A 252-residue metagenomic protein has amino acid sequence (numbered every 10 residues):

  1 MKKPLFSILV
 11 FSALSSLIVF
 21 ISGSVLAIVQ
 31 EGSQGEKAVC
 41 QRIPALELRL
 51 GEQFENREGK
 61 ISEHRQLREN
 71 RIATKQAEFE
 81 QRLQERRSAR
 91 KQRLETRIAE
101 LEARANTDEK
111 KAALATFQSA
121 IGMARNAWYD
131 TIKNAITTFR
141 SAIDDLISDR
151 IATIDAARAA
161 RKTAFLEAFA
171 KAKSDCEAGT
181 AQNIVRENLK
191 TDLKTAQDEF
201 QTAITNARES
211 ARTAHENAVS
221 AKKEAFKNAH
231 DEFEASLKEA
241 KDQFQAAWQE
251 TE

Functional and structural regions predicted by a protein language model:
M1-V10: Bacterial N-terminal signal peptides that target proteins for export
V10-F20: Bacterial N-terminal signal peptides
V25-E252: Mature extracytoplasmic/periplasmic regions of secreted or cell-envelope proteins, especially long low-complexity
